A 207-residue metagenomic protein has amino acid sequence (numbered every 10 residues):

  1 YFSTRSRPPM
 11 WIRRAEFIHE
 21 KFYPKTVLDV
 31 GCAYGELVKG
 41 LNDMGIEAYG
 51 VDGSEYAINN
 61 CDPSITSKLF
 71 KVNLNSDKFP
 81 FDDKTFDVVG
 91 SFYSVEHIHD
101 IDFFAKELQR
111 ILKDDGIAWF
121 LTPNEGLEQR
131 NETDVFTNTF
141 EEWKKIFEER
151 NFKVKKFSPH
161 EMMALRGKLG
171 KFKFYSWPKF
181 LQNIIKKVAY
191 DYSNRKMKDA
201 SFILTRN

Functional and structural regions predicted by a protein language model:
Y1-D82, V88-F92, A105, F136 (+2 more regions): Conserved N-terminal segment of class I S-adenosyl-L-methionine
A48, V154-K155: Hydrophobic anchor at the start of a short beta-strand that flanks the dinucleotide cofactor-binding loop
A57, G126-E128, E161-M163: Feature marks short, surface-exposed loop/turn motifs that line or immediately flank catalytic pockets and channel
Y93-H97: A short His-aromatic
D102-D114: A short glycine-rich, Lys/Arg-flanked "PGG" loop and its adjoining helix->strand segment in the class I
D115-T122: Conserved beta-strand signature within the Rossmann-like core of class I S-adenosyl-L-methionine
W119, E141, K156-N207: A C-terminal cap/extension of S-adenosyl-L-methionine-dependent methyltransferases that defines the acceptor-substrate
G126-E142: Acceptor-substrate binding/catalytic loop of class I
